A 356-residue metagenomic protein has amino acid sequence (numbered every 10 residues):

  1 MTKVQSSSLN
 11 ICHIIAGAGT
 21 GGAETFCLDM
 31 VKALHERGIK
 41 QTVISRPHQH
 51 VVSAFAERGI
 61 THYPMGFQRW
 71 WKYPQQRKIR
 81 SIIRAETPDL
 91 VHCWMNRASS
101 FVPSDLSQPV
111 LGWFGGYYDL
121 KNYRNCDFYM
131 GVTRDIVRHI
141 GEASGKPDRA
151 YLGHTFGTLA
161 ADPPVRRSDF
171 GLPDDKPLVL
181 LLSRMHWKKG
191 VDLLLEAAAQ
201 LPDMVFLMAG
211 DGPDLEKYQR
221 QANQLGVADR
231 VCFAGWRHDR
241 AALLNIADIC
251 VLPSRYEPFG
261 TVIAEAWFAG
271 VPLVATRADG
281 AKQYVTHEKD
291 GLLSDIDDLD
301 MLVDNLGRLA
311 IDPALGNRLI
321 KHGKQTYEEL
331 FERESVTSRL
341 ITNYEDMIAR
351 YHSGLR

Functional and structural regions predicted by a protein language model:
G21-K32, P177-Q200, P213-Q219, D300: A conserved mid-protein helix/loop that constitutes part of the nucleotide-sugar donor-binding site
I44, P272-A275, V285: Short hydrophobic beta-strand element within catalytic cores of glycosyltransferases and related nucleotide-activated
Y63, D127-D162: Donor nucleotide-sugar binding/catalytic pocket of nucleotide-sugar-dependent glycosyltransferases
W71-Q75, H92-S99, F114: Short His-centered aromatic/hydrophobic patch
K121, I263-E265, A278-L293: Short acidic/histidine- and often glycine-rich active-site loop of Leloir-type glycosyltransferases that engages
W236, R255: Aromatic "clamp/platform" in nucleotide-sugar-dependent glycosyltransferases that forms part of the donor/acceptor
H287-E288, L292-D300, R308-P313: Conserved acidic donor-binding segment of nucleotide-sugar-dependent glycosyltransferases
M301, R308, L315-L330, V336-T342: A short, well-ordered alpha-helix in the C-terminal region of glycosyltransferases
